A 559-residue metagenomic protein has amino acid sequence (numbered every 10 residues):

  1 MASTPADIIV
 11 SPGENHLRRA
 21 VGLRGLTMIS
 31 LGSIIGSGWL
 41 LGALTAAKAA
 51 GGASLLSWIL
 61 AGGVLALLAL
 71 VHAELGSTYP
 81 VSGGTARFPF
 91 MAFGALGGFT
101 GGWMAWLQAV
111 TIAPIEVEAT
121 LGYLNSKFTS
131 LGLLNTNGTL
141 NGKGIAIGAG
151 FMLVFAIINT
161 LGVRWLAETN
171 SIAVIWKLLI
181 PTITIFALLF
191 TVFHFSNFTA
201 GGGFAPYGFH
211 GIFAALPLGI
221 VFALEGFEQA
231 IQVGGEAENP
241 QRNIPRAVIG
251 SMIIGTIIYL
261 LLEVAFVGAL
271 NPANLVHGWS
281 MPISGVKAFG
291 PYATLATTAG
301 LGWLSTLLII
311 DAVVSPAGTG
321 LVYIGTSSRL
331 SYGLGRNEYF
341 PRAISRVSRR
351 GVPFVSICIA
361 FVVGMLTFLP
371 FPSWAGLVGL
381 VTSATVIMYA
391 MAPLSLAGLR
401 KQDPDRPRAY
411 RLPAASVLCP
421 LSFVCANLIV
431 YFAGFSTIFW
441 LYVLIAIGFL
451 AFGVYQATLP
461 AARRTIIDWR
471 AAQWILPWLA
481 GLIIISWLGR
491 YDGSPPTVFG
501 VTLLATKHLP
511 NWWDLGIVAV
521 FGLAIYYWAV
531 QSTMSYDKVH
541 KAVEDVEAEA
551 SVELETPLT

Functional and structural regions predicted by a protein language model:
M1-L44, K48-A53, A66-A73, S82 (+3 more regions): Membrane-interface "cap" regions at the ends of multi-pass membrane proteins
R18, L23, G142-A149, E238-R242 (+6 more regions): Loop-to-transmembrane helix boundary motifs in multi-pass membrane proteins
R18, L41-K143, I147, I254 (+1 more regions): Extracellular loop-to-transmembrane helix junctions
V21-L40, G148-V154, L188, F204-A269 (+1 more regions): Hydrophobic, membrane-embedded alpha-helices of multi-pass small-molecule transporters
R87-P89, G94, N125-T136, F204-P206 (+2 more regions): TM-loop-TM module centered on a large, flexible mid-protein loop between adjacent transmembrane helices in multi-pass
K127, I175-F204, V264-P272, L394-D403 (+1 more regions): Hydrophobic alpha-helical segments and their helix-loop junctions in multi-pass secondary transporters
K143-F193, Y207, V248-M252, V381-A390 (+1 more regions): Membrane-interface loop-to-helix entry segments
V347-G351, Y389-I484: C-terminal membrane-solvent junction of multi-pass transporters and transport-like membrane proteins
